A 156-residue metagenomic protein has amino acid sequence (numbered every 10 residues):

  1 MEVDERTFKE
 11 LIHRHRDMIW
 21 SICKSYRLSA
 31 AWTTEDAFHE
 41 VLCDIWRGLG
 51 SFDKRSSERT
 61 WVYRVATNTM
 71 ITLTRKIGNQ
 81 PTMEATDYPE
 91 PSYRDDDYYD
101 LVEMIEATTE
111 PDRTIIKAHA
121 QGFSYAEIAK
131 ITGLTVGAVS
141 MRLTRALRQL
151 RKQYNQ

Functional and structural regions predicted by a protein language model:
E2-E10, W20-E40, S51-D53, I131 (+2 more regions): Short, charged helix-capping/linker segments at alpha-helix termini
R16, W20, L42, R113 (+1 more regions): C-terminal flanking helix
D36-C43, R47, S56-N68: Structural recognition of an alpha-helix C-terminal capping motif at a helix-to-coil junction
V41, V65, I115-I116, I128-A129 (+1 more regions): Hydrophobic positions on the alpha-helical face of helix-turn-helix-like DNA-binding modules
S51-D53, R64-E84: Arg/Lys-rich amphipathic alpha helix in sigma70-family domain 2
T67, I71, A126, T132-Q156: DNA-recognition helix of helix-turn-helix
P81-E106: Acidic, proline/glycine-rich intrinsically disordered inter-domain spacer in sigma factors
A107-I131, N155-Q156: Short amphipathic alpha helix immediately N-terminal
